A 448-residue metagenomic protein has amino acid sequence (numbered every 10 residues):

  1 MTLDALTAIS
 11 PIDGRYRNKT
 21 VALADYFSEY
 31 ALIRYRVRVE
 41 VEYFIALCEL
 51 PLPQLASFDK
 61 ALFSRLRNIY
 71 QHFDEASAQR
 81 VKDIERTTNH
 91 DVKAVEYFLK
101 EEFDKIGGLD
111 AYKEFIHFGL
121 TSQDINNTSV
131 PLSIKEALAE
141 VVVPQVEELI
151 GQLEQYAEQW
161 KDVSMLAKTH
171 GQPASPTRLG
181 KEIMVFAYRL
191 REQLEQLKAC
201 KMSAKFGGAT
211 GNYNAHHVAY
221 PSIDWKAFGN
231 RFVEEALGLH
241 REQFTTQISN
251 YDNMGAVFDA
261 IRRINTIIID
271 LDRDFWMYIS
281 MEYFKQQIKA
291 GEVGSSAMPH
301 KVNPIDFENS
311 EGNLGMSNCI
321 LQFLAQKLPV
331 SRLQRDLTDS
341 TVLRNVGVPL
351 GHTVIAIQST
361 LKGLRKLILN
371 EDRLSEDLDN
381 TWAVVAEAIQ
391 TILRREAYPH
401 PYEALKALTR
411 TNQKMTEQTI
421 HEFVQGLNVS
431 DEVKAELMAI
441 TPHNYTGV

Functional and structural regions predicted by a protein language model:
T2-R34, V39, A61, T88-N89 (+2 more regions): Glycine-rich cofactor/substrate-binding loops
T2-Y213, Y220-R231, G294, F307-N309 (+4 more regions): A helix-coil-helix interface module used to build multimeric assemblies and to scaffold catalytic/cofactor sites
E42-L47, F98, E102, A137 (+16 more regions): Generic, well-ordered alpha-helical scaffold segments in large soluble proteins
E102, E235-A236, E396: Alpha-helical structural context
K135-V143, E147-I150, M184-A187, R191 (+6 more regions): Short amphipathic alpha-helical segments with heptad-repeat character
Y156, W160-V163, L197-C200, A204 (+6 more regions): Hydrophobic stripe of amphipathic alpha-helices that form coiled-coil interfaces
Q193, H240-E242, T246-R332: Glycine-rich anion/phosphate-binding loop at the beta-strand->alpha-helix junction
I223-Q247, Y251: Active-site-adjacent "gating/activation" loops or surface patches in catalytic cores
